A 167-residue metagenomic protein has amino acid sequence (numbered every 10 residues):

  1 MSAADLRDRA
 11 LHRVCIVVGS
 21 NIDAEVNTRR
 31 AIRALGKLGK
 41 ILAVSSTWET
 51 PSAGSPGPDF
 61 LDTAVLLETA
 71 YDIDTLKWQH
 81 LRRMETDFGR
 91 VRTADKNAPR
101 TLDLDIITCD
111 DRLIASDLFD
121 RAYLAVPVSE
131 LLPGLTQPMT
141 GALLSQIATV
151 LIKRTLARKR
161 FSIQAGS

Functional and structural regions predicted by a protein language model:
M1-D5: A short, compositionally biased domain-edge/stem linker segment
L11-C15: Extreme N-terminal starter segment of soluble prokaryotic enzymes
V18-S20, V65-Y71, T108-D110: Short beta-strand-to-loop capping motifs
N21, V44, V65, D105 (+1 more regions): Residue-level signal for inorganic ion chemistry
D23-V26: Short N-terminal binding/cap micro-motifs at the start of the first secondary-structure element
R29-I73: Short, surface-exposed acidic-centric catalytic microdomains
A53-L61, T75-W78, R82-S167: Flexible, gly/pro- and Lys/Arg-enriched active-site loops
